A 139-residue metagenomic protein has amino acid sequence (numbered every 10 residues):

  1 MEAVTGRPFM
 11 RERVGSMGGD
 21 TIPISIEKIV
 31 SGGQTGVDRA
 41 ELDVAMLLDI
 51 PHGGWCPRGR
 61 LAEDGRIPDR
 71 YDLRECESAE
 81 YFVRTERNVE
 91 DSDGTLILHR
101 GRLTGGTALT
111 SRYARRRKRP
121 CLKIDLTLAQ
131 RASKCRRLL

Functional and structural regions predicted by a protein language model:
M1-T21: N-terminal amphipathic/basic-hydrophobic helices that include classical n-h-c signal peptides and signal-anchor
G18-L139: Acidic/glycine-enriched connector segments
